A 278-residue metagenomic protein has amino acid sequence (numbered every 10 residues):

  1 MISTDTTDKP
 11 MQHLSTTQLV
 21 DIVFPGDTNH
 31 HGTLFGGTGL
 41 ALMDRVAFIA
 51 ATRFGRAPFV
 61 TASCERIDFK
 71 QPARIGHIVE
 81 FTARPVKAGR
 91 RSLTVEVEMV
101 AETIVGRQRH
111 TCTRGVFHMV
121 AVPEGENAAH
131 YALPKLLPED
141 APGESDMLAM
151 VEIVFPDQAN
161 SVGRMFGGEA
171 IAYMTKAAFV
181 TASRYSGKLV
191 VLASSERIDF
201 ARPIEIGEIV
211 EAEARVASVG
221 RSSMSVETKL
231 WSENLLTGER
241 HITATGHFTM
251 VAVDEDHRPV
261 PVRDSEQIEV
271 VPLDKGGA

Functional and structural regions predicted by a protein language model:
I2-F35, A132-Y173, F179-L189: Catalytic strand-loop segment that frames the active site of acyl-thioester-processing enzymes
T4-K9, H13, T17-L19, R74-I78 (+3 more regions): HotDog/MaoC-like acyl-thioester-processing domains
Q18, C64, A149, V190 (+2 more regions): Short coil/loop residues immediately preceding or within conserved phosphate-binding loops of NTP-utilizing enzyme
D21, P25-E65: The feature marks the first
G39-I49, R53-P58, G167-K176, R184-Y185 (+1 more regions): N-terminal first-folded block
V60-E80, L192-I198, R202, E211 (+1 more regions): A cross-kingdom feature marking solvent-exposed beta-strand/loop segments within repeated, beta-rich binding/scaffold
